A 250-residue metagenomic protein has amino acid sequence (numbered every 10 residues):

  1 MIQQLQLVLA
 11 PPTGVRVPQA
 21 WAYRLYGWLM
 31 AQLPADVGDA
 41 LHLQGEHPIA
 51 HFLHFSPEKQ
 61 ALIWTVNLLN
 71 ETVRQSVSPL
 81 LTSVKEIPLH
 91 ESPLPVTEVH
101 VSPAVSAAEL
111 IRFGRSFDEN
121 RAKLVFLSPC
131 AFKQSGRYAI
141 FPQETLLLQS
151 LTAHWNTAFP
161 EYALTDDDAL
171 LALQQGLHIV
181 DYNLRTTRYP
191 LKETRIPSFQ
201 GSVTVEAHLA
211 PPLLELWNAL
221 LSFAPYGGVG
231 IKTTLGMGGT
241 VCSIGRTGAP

Functional and structural regions predicted by a protein language model:
M1-P250: RNA-interacting cores
